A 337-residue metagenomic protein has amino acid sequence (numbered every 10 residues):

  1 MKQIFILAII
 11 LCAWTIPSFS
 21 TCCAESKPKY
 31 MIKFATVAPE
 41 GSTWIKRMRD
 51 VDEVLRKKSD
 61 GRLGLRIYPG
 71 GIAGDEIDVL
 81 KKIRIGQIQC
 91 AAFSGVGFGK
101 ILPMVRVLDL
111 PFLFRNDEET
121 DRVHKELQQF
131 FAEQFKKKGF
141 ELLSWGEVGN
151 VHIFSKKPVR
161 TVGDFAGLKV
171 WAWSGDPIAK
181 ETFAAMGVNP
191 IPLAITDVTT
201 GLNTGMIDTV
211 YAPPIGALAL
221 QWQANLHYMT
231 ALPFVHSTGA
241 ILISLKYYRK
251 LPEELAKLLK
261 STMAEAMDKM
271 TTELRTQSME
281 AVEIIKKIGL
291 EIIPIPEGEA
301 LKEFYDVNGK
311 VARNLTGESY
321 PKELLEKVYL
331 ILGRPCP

Functional and structural regions predicted by a protein language model:
M1-M31, P337: Short, low-complexity disordered leader/linker segments with a strong preference for bacterial N-terminal type II
C23-E119, L127, F135-P337: N-terminal secretory/targeting leader peptides
F131: Basic phosphate/pyrophosphate-binding loop/patch that engages nucleotide-derived ligands
